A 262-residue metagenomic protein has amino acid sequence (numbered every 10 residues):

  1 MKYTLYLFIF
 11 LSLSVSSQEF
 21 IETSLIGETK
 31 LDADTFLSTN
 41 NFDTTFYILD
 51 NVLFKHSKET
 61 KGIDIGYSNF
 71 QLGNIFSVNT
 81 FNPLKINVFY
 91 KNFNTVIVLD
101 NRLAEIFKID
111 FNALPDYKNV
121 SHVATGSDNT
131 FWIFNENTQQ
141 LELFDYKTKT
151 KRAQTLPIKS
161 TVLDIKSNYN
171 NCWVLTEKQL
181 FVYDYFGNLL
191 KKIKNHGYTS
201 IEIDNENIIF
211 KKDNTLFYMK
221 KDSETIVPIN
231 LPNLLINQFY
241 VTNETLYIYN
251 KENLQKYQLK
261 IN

Functional and structural regions predicted by a protein language model:
M1-S24: Bacterial Sec-dependent N-terminal signal peptides
E19-K85: Start-of-domain marker
I21-K30, G62-S68, E105-L114, T148-L156 (+2 more regions): A short beta-strand motif characteristic of beta-propeller blades
L31-N40, L72-T80, D116-A124, K159-Y169 (+2 more regions): Repeated scaffold domains used in trafficking and secretory/extracellular systems, primarily beta-propellers
F36-L49, L53-F54, L84-K91, V96 (+6 more regions): Short beta-strand elements that form the blades of beta-propeller/WD-repeat-like and other beta-sheet-rich scaffold
S57-T60, D100-A104, D145-K149, D184-N188 (+2 more regions): Short loop/turn segments that connect beta-strands within beta-propeller blades
K85-K147: Surface-exposed, polar helix/loop patches in the mature regions of secreted/periplasmic/lumenal proteins that form
F181-P232: Intrinsically disordered, low-complexity segments enriched in Gly and acidic/Ser/Thr residues that form flexible
